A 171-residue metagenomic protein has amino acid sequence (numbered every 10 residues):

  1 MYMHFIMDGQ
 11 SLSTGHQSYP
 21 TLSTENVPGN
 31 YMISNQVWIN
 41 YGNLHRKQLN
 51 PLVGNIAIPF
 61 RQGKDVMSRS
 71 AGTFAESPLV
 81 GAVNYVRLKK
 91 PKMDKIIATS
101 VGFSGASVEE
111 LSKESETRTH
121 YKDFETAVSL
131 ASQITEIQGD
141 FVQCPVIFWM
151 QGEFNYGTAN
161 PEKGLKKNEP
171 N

Functional and structural regions predicted by a protein language model:
M1-N171: Cell-envelope and extracellular/periplasmic
